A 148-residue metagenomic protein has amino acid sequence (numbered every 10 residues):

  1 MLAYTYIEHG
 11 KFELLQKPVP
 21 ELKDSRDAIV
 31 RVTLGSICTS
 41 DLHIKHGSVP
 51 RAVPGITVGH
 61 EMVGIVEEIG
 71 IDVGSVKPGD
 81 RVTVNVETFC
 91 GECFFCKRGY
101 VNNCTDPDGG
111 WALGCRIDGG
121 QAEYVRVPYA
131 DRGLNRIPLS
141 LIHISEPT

Functional and structural regions predicted by a protein language model:
M1-L2: Extreme N-terminal starter segment of soluble prokaryotic enzymes
T5-F12: Extracellular beta-rich ligand/substrate-recognition surface
I7, V19-P20, V53-G59, L113-D118 (+1 more regions): Short Gly/Pro-enriched turn/cap motifs at secondary-structure boundaries
Q16, I56, N103, R136: Conserved beta-strand positions that form and line the central face of beta-propeller blades
P20-G35, S48-K97, P138: Glycine-rich beta-strand-centered segment in the early N-terminal region that forms part of a ligand/cofactor-binding
C38, V86-N135: Cysteine-cluster motifs in flexible loop/terminal segments that predominantly coordinate metals
S40-L42: Cytochrome P450 core scaffold surrounding the K-helix E-X-X-R motif and the conserved "meander" helix-loop region
S140-T148: Residue-level detector of conserved catalytic or cofactor/ligand-binding positions in enzyme active sites
